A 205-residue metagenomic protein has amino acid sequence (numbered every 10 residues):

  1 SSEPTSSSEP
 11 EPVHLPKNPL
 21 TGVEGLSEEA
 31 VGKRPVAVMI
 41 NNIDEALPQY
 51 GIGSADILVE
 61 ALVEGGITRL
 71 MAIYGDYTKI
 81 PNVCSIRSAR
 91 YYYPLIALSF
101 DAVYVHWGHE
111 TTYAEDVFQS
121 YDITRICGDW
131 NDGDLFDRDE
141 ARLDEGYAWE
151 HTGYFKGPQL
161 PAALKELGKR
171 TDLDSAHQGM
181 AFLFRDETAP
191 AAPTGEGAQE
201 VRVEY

Functional and structural regions predicted by a protein language model:
S1-S7: Gram-positive cell-envelope targeting signals
E9-I57, E64-Y205: A surface/extracellular/periplasmic glyco- and lipid-processing/surface-interacting theme
